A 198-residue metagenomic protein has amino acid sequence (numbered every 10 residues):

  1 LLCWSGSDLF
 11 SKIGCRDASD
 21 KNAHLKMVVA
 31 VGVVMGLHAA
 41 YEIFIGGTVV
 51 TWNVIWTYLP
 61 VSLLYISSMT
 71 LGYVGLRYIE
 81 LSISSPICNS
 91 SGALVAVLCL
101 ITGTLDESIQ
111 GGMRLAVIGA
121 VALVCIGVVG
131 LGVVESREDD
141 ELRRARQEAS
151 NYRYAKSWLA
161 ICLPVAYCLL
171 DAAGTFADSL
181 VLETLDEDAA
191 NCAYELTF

Functional and structural regions predicted by a protein language model:
L1-W4, T51-Y65, G112-I126, V165 (+1 more regions): Structural signature of hydrophobic alpha-helical transmembrane segments
L2-S5, L9, A40, S62 (+5 more regions): Hydrophobic/small/kink-forming positions within alpha-helical transmembrane segments of polytopic membrane proteins
S5-V33, L170-F198: Juxtamembrane helix-loop-helix junctions in multi-pass membrane proteins
S7-A18, I66-I83, V129-D139: C-terminal ends of transmembrane helices
A30, A40-L71, S157-L169: Loop-to-transmembrane-helix transition segments
V34-A39, S90, A96-L100, G112-E138 (+1 more regions): Hydrophobic transmembrane alpha-helices of multi-pass small-molecule transport proteins
I43-N53, G103-M113, L142, F176-N191: Membrane-interface helix termini and inter-helical loops of multi-pass transporters
V61-Y65, Y73-T104, G111-V121, Y194-F198: Specific alpha-helical transmembrane segments that line the substrate/conduction pathway and gating interfaces
